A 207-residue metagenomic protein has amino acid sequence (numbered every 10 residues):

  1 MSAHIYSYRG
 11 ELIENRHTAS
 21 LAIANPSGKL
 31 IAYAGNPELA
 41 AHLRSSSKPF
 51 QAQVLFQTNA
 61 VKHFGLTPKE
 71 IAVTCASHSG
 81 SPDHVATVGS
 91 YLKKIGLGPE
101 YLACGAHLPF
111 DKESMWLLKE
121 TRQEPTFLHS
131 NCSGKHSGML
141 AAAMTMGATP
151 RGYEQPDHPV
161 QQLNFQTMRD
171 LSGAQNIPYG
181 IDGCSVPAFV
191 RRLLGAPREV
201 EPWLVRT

Functional and structural regions predicted by a protein language model:
M1-E38: Beta-lactamase-like hydrolase cores
I13, L43, L128-H136, Y153-V160 (+2 more regions): Short, contiguous, pocket-lining structural segments that sit at or immediately flank catalytic/ligand-binding sites
G28-E38, E70-I71, K119-E124, Q175-D182: Glycine/charged-rich beta-loop-alpha catalytic/anionic-binding loops adjacent to active sites
R44-V61: Active-site SXXK
A60-P68: Phosphate-handling active-site elements
K62, G147-Q155, P178, W203-T207: Inter-helical turn/loop segments and adjacent helix faces that build the functional surface of alpha-helical bundle
T67-A174: Active-site-adjacent helix/loop patches that line small-molecule binding or acyl-intermediate pockets
F189-T207: Active-site-proximal alpha-helical segments within enzyme catalytic domains
